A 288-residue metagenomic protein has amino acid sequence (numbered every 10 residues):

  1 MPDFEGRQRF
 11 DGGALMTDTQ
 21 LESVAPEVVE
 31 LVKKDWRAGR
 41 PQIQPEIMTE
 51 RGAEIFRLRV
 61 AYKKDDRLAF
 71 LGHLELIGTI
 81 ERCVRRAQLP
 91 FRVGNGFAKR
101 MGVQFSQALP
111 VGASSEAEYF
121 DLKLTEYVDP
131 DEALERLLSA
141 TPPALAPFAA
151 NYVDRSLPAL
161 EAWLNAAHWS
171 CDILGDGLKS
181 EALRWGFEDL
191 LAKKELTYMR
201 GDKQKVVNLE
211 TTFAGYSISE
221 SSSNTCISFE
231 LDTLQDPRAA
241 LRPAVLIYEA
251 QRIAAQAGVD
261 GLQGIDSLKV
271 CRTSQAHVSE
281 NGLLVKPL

Functional and structural regions predicted by a protein language model:
M1-V28, V32: Radical SAM enzyme core and accessory elements
L21-V24, V28-E30, P45, G52-I55 (+1 more regions): Core RNA-modification/binding signature centered on pseudouridine synthases
R40-I43, F56, Y62-K63, R86: Extended, well-folded interaction surfaces typified by the phenylalanyl-tRNA synthetase beta subunit core
Y62, L122-V128, C171-G177, F229-Q235: Short beta-strand-to-loop capping motifs
R67, F91-L124: Short, charge-patterned binding micro-sites
L68-F91: N-terminal ordered "arm"
E116-S170: Ordered, amphipathic secondary-structure segments that act as subunit-interaction surfaces in large macromolecular
P130-T141, E181-L191, L246-I247: Short amphipathic alpha-helices in soluble, non-transmembrane regions that often serve as interface/regulatory elements
